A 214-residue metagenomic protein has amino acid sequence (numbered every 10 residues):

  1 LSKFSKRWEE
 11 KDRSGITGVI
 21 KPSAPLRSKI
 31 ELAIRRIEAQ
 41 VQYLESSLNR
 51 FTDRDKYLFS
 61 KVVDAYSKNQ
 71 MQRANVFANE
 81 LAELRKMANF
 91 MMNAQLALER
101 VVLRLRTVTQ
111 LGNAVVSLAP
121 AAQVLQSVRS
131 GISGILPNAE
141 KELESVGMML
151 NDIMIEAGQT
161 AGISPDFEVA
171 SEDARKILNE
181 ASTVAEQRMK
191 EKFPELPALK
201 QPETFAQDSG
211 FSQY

Functional and structural regions predicted by a protein language model:
L1-S46, V115-Y214: Long C-terminal interaction segments enriched in charged/acidic composition
R50-L58: Extended, amphipathic, non-transmembrane alpha-helical segments
S60, S67, N93, R100 (+5 more regions): Residue-level recognition of alpha-helical coiled-coils, specifically the heptad-repeat register on one helix face
R73-A74: Solenoid-repeat scaffolds in large eukaryotic assemblies
L84-R104: Amphipathic alpha-helical coiled-coil segments
